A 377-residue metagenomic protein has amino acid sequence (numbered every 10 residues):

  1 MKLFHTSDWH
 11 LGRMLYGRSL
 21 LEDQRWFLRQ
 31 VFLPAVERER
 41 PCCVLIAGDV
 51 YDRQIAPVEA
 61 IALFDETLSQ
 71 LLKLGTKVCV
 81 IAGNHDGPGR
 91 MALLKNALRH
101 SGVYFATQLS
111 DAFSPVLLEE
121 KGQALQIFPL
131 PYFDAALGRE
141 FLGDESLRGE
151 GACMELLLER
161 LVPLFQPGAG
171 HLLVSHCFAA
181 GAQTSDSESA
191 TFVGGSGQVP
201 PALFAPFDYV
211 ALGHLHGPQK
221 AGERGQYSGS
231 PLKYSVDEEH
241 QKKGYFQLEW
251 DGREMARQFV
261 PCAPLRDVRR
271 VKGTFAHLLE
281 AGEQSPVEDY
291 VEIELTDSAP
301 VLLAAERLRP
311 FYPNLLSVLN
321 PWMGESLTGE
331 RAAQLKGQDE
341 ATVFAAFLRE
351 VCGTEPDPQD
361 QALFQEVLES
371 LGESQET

Functional and structural regions predicted by a protein language model:
M1-S69, K73, Q365-S370, S374: N-terminal active-site segment of His-dependent metallophosphoesterases
K2, K77, Y104, Q126 (+3 more regions): Conserved beta-strand segments of alpha/beta enzyme cores
D8, L28, D49, F64 (+7 more regions): Divalent metal-coordination and catalytic microenvironments
C43, W250-T377: Accessory, non-catalytic peripheral segments of nucleic-acid enzymes
A56-P57, C79-K220: His/Asp/Glu-rich metal-coordinating catalytic cores of metallo-dependent phosphodiesterases/hydrolases acting on
L63-G75, Q198-F207: Catalytic-core regions built around general acid/base machinery
L72-V80, V287-D289: Short, surface-exposed connector motifs at secondary-structure boundaries
F113-K121, L125, L130, G225-Y290: Binuclear metal-dependent phosphoesterase catalytic core
